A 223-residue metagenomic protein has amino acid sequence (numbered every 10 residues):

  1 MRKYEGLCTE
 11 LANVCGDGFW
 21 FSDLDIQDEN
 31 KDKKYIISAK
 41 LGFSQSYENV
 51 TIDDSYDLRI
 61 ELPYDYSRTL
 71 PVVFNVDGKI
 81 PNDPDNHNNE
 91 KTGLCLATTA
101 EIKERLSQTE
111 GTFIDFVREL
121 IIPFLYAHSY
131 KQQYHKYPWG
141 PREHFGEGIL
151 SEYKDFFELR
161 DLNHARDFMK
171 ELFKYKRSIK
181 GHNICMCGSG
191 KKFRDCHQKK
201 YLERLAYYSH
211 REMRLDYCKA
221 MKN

Functional and structural regions predicted by a protein language model:
M1, A100-N223: Acidic/negatively charged segments and metal-coordination signatures
E5-F116: Compact alpha/beta protein-protein interaction domains typified by the UBC
